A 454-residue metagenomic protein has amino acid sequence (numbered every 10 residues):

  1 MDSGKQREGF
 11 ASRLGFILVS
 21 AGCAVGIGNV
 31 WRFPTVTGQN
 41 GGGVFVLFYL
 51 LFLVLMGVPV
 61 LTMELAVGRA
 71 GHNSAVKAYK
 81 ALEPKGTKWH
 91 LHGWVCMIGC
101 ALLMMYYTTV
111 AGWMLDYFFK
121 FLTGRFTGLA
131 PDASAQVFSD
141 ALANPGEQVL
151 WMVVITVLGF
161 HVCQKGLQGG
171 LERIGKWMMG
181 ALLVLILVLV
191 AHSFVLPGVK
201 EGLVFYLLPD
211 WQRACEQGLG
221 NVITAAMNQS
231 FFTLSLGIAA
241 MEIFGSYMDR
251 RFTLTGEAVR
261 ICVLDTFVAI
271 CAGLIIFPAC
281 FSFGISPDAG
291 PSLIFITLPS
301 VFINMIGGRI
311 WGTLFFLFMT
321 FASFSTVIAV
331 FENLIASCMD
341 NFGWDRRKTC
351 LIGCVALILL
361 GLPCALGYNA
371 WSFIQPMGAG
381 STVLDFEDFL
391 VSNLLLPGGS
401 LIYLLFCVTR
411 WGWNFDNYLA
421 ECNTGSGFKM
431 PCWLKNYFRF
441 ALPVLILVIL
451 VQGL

Functional and structural regions predicted by a protein language model:
M1-S3, K77, A111-A143, S246-R251 (+6 more regions): Helix-loop-helix connectors at the membrane interface of multi-pass transporters/channels
M1-W31, V60-L65, R69-L91, D249-T253 (+1 more regions): Membrane-interface "cap" regions at the ends of multi-pass membrane proteins
D2-Q6, F10, E172, K176-F324 (+2 more regions): Membrane-embedded translocation segments of transport machinery
G4-R7, V36-N40, A70-V95, T108-Q168 (+5 more regions): Inter-helical loop and helix-membrane interface segments of multi-pass membrane transporters/permeases
G9-S20, F45-F48, T87-A101, V149-I155 (+5 more regions): Select transmembrane alpha-helical segments in multipass membrane proteins
R13, L18-A21, F48-P84, T108 (+4 more regions): Juxtamembrane transmembrane-helix boundary signature
L14-F52, E201, A239-G245, T255-V259 (+2 more regions): Transmembrane helix-boundary motif of multi-pass solute transporters/channels
H92-V95, F342-C354, D388-I446: C-terminal membrane-solvent junction of multi-pass transporters and transport-like membrane proteins
